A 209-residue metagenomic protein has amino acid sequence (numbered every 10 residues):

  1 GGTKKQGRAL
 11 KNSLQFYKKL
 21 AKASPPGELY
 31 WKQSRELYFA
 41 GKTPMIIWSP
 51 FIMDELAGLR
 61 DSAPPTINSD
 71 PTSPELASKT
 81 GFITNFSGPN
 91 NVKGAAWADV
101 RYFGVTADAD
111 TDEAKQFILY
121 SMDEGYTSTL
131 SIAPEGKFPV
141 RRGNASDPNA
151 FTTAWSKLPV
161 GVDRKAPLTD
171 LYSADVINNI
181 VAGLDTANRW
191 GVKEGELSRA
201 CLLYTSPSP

Functional and structural regions predicted by a protein language model:
G1-E28, P71, L76-G81, N85: Glycine-centered hinge/linker elements that transmit conformational signals in sensory and ligand-binding systems
G1-G2, F39, A98-Y102: Flexible glycine/proline-enriched surface loops and loop-helix/loop-strand junctions
R8-F16, Q33, F51, E55 (+2 more regions): Extracytoplasmic/secreted proteins, especially bacterial periplasmic and envelope-associated proteins
G27-F39: Short helix-initiation/N-cap motifs at beta->coil->alpha
P44-S49: Paired acidic/hydrophobic, glycine-rich loop segments that form the ligand-binding mouth/hinge of periplasmic-binding
E55-P64, P74, G88-L202: C-terminal lobe and pocket-closing loops of periplasmic/extracytoplasmic Venus-flytrap solute-binding proteins
T66-S69: Intrinsically disordered, low-complexity Ser/Thr- and acidic-rich flexible linkers and loops, especially at boundaries
Y204-P209: Conserved small/polar residues in nucleotide/adenosyl-binding loops
